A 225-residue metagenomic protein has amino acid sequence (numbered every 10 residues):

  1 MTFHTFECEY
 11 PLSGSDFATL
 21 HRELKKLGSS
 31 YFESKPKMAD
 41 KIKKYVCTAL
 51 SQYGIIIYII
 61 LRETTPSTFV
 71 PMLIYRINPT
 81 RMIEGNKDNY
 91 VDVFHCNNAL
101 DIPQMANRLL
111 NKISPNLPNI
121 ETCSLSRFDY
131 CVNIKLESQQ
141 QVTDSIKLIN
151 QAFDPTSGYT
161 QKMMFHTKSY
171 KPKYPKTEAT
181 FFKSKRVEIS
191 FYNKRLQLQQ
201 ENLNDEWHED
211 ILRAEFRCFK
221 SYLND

Functional and structural regions predicted by a protein language model:
M1-D225: Structured, helix-rich domain cores that form ligand/interaction pockets
